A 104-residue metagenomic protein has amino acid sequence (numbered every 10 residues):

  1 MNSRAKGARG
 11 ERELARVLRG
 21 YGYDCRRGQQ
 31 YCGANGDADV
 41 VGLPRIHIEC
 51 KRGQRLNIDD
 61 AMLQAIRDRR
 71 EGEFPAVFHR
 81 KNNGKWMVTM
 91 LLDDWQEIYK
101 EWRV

Functional and structural regions predicted by a protein language model:
M1-V104: Catalytic phosphate/metal-binding cores of nucleic-acid and nucleotide-processing enzymes, i.e., regions that mediate
